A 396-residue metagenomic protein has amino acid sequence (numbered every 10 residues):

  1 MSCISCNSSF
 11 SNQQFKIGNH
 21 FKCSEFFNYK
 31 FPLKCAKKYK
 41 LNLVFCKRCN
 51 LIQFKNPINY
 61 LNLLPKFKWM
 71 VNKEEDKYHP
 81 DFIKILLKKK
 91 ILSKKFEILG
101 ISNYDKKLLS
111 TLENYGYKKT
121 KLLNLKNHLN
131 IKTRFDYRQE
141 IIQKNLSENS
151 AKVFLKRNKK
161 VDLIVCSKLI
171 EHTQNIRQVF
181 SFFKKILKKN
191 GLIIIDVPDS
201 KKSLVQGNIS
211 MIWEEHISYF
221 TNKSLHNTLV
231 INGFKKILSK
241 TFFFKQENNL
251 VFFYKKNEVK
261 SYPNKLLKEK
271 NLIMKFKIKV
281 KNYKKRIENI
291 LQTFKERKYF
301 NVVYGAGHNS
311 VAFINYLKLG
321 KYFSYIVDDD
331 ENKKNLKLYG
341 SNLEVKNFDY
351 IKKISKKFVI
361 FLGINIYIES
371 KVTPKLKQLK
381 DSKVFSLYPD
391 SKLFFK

Functional and structural regions predicted by a protein language model:
M1-E75, K240-T241, F253: N-terminal juxtadomain amphipathic helix that follows a signal peptide/anchor or precedes a small N-terminal auxiliary
F15-G18, N124-K126, N145-L146, K240-F243 (+4 more regions): Residues at the C-termini of beta-strands that transition into short coil/loop
I17-G18, E25-F26, V205-N208, L338-Y339 (+1 more regions): Short aromatic-enriched loop/helix-cap "lid" or pocket-rim segments at secondary-structure transitions that line
H20-F21, E148-A151, K245, I351-I354 (+1 more regions): A short acidic, often aromatic-flanked loop/helix-cap motif at beta-alpha or helix-coil junctions that lines enzyme
A36-F135, I142-K144, N208, W213 (+2 more regions): Extended interfacial segments that mediate partner engagement and assembly in macromolecular machines
I85-L87, T111, V251-K396: Hydrophobic, well-ordered beta-alpha structural blocks that scaffold small-molecule cofactor pockets
L86-V205, Y219-F234, V311-A312, V327-K333 (+3 more regions): Conserved SAM-binding loop
K201-S203, G207-N271: Contiguous mid-protein beta-loop-alpha structural module that forms a pocket-lining wall or clamp of enzyme active
